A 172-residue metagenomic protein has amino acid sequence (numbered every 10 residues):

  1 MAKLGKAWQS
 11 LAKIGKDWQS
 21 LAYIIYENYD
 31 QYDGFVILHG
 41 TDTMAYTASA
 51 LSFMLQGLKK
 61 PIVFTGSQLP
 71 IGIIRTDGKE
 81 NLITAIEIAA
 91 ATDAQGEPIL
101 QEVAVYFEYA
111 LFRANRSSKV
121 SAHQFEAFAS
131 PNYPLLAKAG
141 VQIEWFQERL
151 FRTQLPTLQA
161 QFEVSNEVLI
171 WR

Functional and structural regions predicted by a protein language model:
M1-S20: Arg/Gly-rich low-complexity intrinsically disordered repeat tracts
L21-Q31: Short, well-structured alpha-helical segments in soluble
D30-G34, G57-P61, P98-E102, E108 (+1 more regions): Short coil/turn connectors at secondary-structure junctions
D33-H39, V63-L69: Short glycine-rich or small-residue beta-strand-to-loop segments that form or flank ligand, phosphate, metal/Fe-S
I37-K60: Short Gly/Thr/Asp-enriched flexible loops that form oxyanion-binding sites at enzyme active sites
G66, V105-Y109, G140, Q147: Short, structured patches in soluble enzyme cores that scaffold and shape functional sites
I71-S117: Short, glycine-/small-residue-rich phosphate/pyrophosphate-handling segment
R113-R172: Accessory alpha-helical/coil subdomains and C-terminal extensions that flank or cap enzyme catalytic cores
